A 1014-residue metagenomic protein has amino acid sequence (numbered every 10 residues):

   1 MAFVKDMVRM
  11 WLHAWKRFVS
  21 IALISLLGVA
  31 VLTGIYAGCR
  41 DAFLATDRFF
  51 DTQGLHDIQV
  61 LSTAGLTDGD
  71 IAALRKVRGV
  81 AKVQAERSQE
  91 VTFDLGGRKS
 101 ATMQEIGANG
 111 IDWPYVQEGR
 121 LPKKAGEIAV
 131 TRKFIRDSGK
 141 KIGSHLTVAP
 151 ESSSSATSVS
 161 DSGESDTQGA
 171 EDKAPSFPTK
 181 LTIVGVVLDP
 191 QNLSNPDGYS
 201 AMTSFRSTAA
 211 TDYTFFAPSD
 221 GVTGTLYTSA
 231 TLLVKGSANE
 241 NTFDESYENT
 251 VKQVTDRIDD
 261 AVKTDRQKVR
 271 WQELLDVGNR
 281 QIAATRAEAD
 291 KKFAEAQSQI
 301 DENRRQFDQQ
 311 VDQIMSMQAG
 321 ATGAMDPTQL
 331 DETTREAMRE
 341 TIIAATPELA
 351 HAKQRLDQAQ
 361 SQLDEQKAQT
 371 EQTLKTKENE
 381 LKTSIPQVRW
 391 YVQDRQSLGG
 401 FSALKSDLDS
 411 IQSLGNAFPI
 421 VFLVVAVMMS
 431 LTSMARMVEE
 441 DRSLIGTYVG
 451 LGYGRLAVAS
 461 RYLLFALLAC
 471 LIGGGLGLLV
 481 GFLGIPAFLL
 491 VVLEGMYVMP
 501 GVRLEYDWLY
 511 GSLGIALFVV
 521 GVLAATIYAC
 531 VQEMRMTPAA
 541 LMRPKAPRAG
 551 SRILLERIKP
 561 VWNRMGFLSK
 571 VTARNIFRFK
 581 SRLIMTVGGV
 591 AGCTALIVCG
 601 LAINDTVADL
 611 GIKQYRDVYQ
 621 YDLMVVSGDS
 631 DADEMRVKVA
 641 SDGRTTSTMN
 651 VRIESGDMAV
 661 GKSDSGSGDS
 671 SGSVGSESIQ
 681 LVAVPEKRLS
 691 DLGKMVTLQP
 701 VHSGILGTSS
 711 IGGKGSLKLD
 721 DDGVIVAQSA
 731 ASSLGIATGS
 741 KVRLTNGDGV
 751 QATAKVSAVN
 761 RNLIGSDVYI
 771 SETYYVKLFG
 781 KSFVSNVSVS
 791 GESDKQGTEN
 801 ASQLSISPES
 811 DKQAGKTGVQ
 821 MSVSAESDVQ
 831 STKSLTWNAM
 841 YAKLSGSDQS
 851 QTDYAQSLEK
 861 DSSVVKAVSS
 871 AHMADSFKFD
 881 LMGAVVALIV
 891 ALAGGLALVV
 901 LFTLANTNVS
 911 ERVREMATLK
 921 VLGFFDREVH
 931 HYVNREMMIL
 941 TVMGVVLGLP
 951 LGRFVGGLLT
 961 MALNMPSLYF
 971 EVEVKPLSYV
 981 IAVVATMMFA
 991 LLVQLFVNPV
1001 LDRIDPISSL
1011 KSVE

Functional and structural regions predicted by a protein language model:
M1-A30, L463, S551-G592, N908 (+3 more regions): N-terminal Sec/SRP start-transfer signal
F3-V424, R436, L610-M624, S716 (+4 more regions): Membrane transport/envelope proteins' first extracytoplasmic loop
D6, L12-A14, M428-L467, V900-T941: Interfacial "coupling" helices/loops that link adjacent transmembrane helices in transporter permeases
A14-D41, D57, L467, G475 (+3 more regions): Short, strongly hydrophobic transmembrane alpha-helices
L431-R436, D441-S443, L467-M499, L509-R535 (+4 more regions): Small-residue-rich transmembrane alpha-helices
R535-I553, P999-E1014: Short cytosolic juxtamembrane segments of multi-pass membrane proteins
F567-Q728, S740, L881: Juxtamembrane segments of multi-pass membrane proteins
N838-M840, S857-M961, M965, Y969-S978 (+3 more regions): C-terminal transmembrane helical bundles of large multi-pass transporters and their helix-start/helix-kink determinants
